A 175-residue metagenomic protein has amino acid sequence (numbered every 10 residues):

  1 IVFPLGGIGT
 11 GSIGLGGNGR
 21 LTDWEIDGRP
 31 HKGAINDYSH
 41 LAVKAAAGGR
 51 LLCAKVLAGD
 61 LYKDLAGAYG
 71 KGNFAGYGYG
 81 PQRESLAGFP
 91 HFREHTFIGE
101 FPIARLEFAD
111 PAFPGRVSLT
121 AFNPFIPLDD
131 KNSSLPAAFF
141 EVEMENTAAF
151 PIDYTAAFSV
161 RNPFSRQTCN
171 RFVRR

Functional and structural regions predicted by a protein language model:
I1, G6, S39, A104 (+2 more regions): Residue-level detector of short, conserved catalytic/binding motifs and their immediate flanks
I1-G67: Beta-strand-rich N-terminal accessory domains
G6-I8, I13-N18, A109, F122 (+1 more regions): Structured loops at beta-to-helix junctions and adjacent beta-edge loops in soluble globular domains
S12-G14, I35, K63, E100 (+2 more regions): Conserved structured core elements
A45-A47, F108-A112, N146: Short acidic, glycine-rich loop/turn motifs
A66-A137: Extended, loop-rich substrate-binding clefts of extracytoplasmic carbohydrate-active enzymes
L119, P124-R175: Polysaccharide-binding surfaces and accessory modules of carbohydrate-active proteins
